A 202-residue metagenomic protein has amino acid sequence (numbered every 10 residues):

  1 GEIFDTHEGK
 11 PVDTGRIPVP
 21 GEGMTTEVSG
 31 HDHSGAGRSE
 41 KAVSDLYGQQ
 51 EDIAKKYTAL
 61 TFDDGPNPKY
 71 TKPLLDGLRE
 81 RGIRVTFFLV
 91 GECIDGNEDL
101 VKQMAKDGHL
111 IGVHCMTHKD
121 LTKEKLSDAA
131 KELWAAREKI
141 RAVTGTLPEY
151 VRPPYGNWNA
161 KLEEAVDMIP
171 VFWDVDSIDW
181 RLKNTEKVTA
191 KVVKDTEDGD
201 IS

Functional and structural regions predicted by a protein language model:
G1-E2: Extracellular low-complexity, O-glycosylation-prone Ser/Thr/Pro/Gly-rich "stalks" and linkers flanking catalytic
H7-R16, P20-T122, D128-A135, K139 (+1 more regions): Active-site beta->alpha N-cap acidic-glycine motif
P73, D99, K119-S202: Catalytic domains of cell-wall/extracellular-matrix polysaccharide-remodeling enzymes, centered on de-N-acetylation
